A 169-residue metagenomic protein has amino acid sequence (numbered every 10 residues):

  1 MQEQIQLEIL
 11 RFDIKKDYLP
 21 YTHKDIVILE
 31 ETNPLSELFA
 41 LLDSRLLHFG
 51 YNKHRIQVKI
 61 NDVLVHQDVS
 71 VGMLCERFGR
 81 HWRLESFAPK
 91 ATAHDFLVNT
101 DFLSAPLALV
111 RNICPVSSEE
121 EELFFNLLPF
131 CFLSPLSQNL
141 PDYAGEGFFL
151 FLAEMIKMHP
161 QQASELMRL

Functional and structural regions predicted by a protein language model:
Q2-L169: Signature of N-terminal electron-transfer/Fe-S-associated modules in redox systems
